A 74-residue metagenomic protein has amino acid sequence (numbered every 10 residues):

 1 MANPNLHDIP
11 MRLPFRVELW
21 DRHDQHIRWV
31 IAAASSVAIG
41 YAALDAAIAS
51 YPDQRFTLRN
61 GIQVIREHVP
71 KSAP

Functional and structural regions predicted by a protein language model:
P4-R28: Short aromatic-glycine-(Arg/Gly/Cys) micro-motifs in beta-strand/loop hairpins
F15, I31, S50: Basic nucleic-acid-binding interfaces
D24-I27, A42, Y51, A73: A ubiquitous, low-specificity "background" feature that marks scattered single residues across proteins without
Q25-V30, V64-R66: Surface-exposed loop/edge segments in extracytoplasmic proteins
A33-I39, V69-P74: A short, sequence-level motif marking secondary-structure junctions
A34-Q54: A short, charged, amphipathic alpha-helix used as a generic interaction element across diverse proteins
S50-P74: Short, mixed-charge low-complexity intrinsically disordered segments
